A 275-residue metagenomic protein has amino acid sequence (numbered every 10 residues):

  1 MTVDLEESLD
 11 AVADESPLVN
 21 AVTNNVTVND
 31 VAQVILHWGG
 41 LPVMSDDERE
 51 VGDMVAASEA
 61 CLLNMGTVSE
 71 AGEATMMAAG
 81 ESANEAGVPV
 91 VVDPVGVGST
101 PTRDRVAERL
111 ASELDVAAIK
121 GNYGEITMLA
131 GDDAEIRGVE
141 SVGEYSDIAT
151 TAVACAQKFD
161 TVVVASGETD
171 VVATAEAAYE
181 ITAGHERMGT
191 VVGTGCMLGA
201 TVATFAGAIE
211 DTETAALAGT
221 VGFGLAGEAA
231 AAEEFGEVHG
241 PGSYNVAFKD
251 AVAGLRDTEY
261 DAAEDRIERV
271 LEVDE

Functional and structural regions predicted by a protein language model:
M1-L41: Glycine-rich phosphate/adenosyl-contacting loop at the front of the ribokinase-like
A21, V43-D46, V91-P94, A118-N122 (+2 more regions): General beta-strand structural signal in soluble alpha/beta enzymes
V34-G87, V92: Active-site cofactor/substrate anionic-group-binding motifs, chiefly glycine- and Lys/Arg-rich phosphate-binding loops
G72-A118: Glycine/small-residue-rich loop that forms an oxyanion/phosphate-binding "nest" at active or ligand-binding sites
D104-A177, R187: Conserved phosphate/ATP/ADP-binding segment of small-molecule kinases
M128, V192-G222: Short, small-residue alpha-helix embedded
T182-G193: Short pre-catalytic strand/loop immediately N-terminal to key active-site residues, enriched for Gly-Thr
L225-E275: Charged C-terminal helix
